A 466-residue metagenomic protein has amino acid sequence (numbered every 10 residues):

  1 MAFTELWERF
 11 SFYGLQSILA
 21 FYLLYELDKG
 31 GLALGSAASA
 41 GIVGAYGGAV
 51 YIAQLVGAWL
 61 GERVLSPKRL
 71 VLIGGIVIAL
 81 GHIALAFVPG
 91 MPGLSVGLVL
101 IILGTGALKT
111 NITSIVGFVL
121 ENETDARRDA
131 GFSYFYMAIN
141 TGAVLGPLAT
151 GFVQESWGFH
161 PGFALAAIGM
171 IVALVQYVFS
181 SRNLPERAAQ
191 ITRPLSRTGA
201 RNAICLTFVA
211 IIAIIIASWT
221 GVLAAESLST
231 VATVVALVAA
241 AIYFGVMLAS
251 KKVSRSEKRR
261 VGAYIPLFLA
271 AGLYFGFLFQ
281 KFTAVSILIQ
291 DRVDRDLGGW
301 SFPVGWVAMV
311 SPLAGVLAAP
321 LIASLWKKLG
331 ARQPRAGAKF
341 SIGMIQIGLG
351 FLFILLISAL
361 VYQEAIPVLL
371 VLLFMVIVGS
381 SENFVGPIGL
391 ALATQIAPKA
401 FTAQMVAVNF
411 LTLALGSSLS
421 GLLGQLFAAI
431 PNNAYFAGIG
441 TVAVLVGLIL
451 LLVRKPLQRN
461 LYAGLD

Functional and structural regions predicted by a protein language model:
S17-A38, K281-G305: Short amphipathic helix-loop junctions that connect adjacent transmembrane helices in Major Facilitator Superfamily/SLC
A40-E62, M309-I322: Central cavity-lining transmembrane alpha-helices of secondary-active solute carriers, predominantly the Major
A53-V88: Conserved MFS/SLC helix-loop-helix module at the cytosolic interface between two early adjacent transmembrane helices
I76-L94, I342-Q363: C-terminal ends and interior cores of transmembrane alpha-helices in multi-pass membrane transporters/permeases
G81, P92-L108, Q363-F384: Hydrophobic core of transmembrane alpha-helices in multi-pass small-molecule transporters, especially MFS/SLC-type
A107-E123, N383-A397: Intracellular juxtamembrane helix-capping segments at the cytosolic ends of symmetry-related transmembrane helices
E123, Q154-F282, S286, D291-D296 (+2 more regions): Intracellular loop-helix junctions on the cytosolic face of multi-pass helical membrane proteins
R127-P147, Q154, A167-A173, Y177 (+2 more regions): Glycine-rich segments within core transmembrane alpha-helices of 12-TM secondary carriers
